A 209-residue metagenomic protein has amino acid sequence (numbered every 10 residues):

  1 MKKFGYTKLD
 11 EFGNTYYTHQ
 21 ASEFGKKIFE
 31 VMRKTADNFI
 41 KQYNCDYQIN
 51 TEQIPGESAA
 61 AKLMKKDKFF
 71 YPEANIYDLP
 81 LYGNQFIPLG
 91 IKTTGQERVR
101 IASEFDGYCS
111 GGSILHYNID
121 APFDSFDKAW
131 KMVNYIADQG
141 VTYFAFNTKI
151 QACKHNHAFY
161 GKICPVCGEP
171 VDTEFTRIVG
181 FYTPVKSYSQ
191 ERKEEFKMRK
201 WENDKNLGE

Functional and structural regions predicted by a protein language model:
M1-E209: Long, C-terminal-biased catalytic regions of enzyme "large/alpha" subunits
